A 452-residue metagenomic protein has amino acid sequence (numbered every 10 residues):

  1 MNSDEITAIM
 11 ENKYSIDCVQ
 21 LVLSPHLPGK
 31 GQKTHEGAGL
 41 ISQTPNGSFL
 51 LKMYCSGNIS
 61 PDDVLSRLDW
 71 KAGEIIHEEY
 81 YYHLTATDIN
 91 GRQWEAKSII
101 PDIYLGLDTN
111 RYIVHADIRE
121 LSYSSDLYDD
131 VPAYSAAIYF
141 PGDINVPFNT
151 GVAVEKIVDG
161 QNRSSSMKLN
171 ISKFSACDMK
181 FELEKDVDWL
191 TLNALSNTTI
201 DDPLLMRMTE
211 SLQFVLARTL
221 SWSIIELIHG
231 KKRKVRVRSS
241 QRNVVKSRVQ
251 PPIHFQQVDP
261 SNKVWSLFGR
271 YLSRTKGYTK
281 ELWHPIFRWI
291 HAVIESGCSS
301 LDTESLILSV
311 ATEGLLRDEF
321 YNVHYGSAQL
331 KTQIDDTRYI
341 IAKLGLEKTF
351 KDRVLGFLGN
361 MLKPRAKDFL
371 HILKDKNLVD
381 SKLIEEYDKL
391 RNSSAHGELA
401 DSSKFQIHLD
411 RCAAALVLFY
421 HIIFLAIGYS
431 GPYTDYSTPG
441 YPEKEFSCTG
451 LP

Functional and structural regions predicted by a protein language model:
M1-V215, T219: Long, contiguous, compositionally biased segments that the model treats as domain-scale units
S3, S15, P101-V114, S239-Q250 (+2 more regions): Short N-terminal signal/transit or membrane-insertion segments and the immediately adjacent low-complexity/disordered
Q20, C55, I76, I100 (+7 more regions): A generic structural signal for solvent-exposed, polar alpha-helical segments
L65, R218-S239, F350-L358, Y433-G440: Short glycine-rich, low-complexity/disordered patches
T199-R274: Internal, Lys/Arg-enriched amphipathic helical interaction segments that engage polyanionic partners
V245-P452: Amphipathic, oligomerization/interface secondary-structure segments
